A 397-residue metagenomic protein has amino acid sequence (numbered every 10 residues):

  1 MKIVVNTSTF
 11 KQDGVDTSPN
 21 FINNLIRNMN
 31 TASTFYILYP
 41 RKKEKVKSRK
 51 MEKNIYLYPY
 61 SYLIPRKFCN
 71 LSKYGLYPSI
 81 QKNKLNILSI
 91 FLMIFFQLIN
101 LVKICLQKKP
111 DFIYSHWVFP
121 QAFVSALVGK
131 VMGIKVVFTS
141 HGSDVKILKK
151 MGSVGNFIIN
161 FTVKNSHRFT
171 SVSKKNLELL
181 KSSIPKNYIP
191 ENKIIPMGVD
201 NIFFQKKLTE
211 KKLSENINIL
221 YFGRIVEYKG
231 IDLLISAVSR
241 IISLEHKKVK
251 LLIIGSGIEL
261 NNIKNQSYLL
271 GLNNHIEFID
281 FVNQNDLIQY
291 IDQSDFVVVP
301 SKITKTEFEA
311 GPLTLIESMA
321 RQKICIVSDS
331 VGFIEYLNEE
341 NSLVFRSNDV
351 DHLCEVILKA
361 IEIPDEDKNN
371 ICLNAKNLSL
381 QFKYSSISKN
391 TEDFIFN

Functional and structural regions predicted by a protein language model:
M1-Y62: N-terminal subdomain of nucleotide-sugar transferases
V4, T170, K212-K229, I235-V238 (+1 more regions): Conserved donor-binding/catalytic core segment of Leloir-type glycosyltransferases
Y39, Y58-P59, F138-H141, N156-K206 (+1 more regions): Donor nucleotide-sugar binding/catalytic pocket of nucleotide-sugar-dependent glycosyltransferases
R66-K67, L148-K149, K181, G198-E215: Acidic anion/phosphate-binding donor-loop and adjacent secondary structure in glycosyltransferase catalytic cores
K264-N285: Nucleotide-activated donor-binding/catalytic signature segment of Leloir-type glycosyltransferases, i.e., the conserved
V299, A320-V327: Short hydrophobic beta-strand element within catalytic cores of glycosyltransferases and related nucleotide-activated
V299-I316, V331-E335: Nucleotide-sugar-dependent
E339-V350, K359-D365: Conserved acidic donor-binding segment of nucleotide-sugar-dependent glycosyltransferases
